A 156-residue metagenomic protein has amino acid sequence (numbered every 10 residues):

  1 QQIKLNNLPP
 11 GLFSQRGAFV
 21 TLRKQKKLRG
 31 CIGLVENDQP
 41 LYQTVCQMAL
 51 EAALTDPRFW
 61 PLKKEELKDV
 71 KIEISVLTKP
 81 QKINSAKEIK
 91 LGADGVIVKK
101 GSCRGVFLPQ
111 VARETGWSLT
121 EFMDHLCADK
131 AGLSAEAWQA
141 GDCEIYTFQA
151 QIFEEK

Functional and structural regions predicted by a protein language model:
Q1-K156: Basic nucleic-acid-binding interfaces
